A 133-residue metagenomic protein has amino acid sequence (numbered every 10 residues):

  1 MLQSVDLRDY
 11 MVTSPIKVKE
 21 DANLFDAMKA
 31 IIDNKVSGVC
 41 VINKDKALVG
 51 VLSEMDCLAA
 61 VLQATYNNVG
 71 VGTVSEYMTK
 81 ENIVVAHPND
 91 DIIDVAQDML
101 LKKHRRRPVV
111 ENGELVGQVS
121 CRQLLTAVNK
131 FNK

Functional and structural regions predicted by a protein language model:
M1-S14, S53-H87, D91-L100, S120-K133: Tandem CBS (Bateman) regulatory domains
M1-S4, K17-V18, N34-D45, N68-V71: Charged, low-complexity, helix/coiled-coil-prone segments
S14-K17, V36, A47, N82-V85 (+1 more regions): Short, flexible active-site loop motifs that bind/organize anionic cofactors or intermediates
V18-K35, I42, A86-K103, V109-V110 (+2 more regions): The conserved cystathionine-beta-synthase
I31, V39-M55, M99, R107-Q123: A glycine-centered beta-loop-beta connector
